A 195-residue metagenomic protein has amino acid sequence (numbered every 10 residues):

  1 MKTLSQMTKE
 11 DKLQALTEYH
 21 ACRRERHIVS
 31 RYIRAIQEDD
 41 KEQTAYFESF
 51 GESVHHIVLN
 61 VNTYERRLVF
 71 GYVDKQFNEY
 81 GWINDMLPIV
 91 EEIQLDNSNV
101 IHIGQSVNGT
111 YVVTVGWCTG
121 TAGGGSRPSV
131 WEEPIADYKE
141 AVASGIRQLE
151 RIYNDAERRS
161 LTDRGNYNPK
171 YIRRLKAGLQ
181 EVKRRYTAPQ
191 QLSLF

Functional and structural regions predicted by a protein language model:
M1, V130, S160-G165: Charged, low-complexity surface segments at secondary-structure and domain boundaries
K2-S98, L161, K176-F195: Negatively charged, low-complexity tracts enriched in Asp/Glu with abundant Ser/Thr
F50, F70, Y80, I103 (+5 more regions): Feature targets compositionally biased, intrinsically disordered low-complexity regions with long contiguous runs
V54, D74, N84, V107 (+5 more regions): Polar low-complexity intrinsically disordered regions enriched in Ser/Thr and small residues
D85-T119: Amphipathic, interaction-prone secondary-structure segments
W117-R151: A short, exposed loop/beta-hairpin motif centered on an aromatic-Gly-Thr core
R147-D163: Short arginine-rich
